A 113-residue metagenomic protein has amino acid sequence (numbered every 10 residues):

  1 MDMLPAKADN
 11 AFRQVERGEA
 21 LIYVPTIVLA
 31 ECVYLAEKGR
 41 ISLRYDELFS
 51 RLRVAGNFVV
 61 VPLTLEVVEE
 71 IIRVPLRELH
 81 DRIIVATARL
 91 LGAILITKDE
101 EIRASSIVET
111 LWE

Functional and structural regions predicted by a protein language model:
M1-V24, E37-R51, S105, L111-E113: Short, well-structured N-terminal submotif of metal-dependent ribonuclease cores
L21, V59, I94: Residue-level detector of anion-binding/catalytic polar loops
P25, L63, H80, K98: Replace "coordinates the UDP/GDP/TDP-sugar" with "coordinates nucleotide-activated sugar donors
V28-L29, V67, I84, E101-I102: Alpha-helix capping/helix-boundary segments
C32: Phosphate/NTP-binding elements of NTP-utilizing enzymes
F49-V74: Acidic catalytic patch
A55, V85-E113: Acidic, PIN/NYN-like endoribonuclease modules and their adjacent C-terminal/linker elements
